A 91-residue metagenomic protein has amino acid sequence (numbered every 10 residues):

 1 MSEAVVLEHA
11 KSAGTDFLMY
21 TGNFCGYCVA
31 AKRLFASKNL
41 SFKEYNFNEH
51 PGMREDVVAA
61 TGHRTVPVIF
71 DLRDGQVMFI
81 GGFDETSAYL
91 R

Functional and structural regions predicted by a protein language model:
S2-K43: Local sequence-structure signature of Cys/Sec-based thiol-disulfide redox active-site neighborhoods
G26, N48, S87: Nucleotide phosphate-binding site architecture
K38, A60-T61: Residues at alpha-helix termini
S41-R54, H63-R64: Thiol-based oxidoreductase modules, predominantly thioredoxin-like and allied folds used for disulfide exchange
R54-A60, S87-R91: Short amphipathic alpha-helix with an adjacent loop that forms part of the alpha/beta core around
T61-F70: Structural micro-motif
D71-R91: Non-catalytic, surface beta->alpha helical segment in thiol-disulfide oxidoreductase systems
